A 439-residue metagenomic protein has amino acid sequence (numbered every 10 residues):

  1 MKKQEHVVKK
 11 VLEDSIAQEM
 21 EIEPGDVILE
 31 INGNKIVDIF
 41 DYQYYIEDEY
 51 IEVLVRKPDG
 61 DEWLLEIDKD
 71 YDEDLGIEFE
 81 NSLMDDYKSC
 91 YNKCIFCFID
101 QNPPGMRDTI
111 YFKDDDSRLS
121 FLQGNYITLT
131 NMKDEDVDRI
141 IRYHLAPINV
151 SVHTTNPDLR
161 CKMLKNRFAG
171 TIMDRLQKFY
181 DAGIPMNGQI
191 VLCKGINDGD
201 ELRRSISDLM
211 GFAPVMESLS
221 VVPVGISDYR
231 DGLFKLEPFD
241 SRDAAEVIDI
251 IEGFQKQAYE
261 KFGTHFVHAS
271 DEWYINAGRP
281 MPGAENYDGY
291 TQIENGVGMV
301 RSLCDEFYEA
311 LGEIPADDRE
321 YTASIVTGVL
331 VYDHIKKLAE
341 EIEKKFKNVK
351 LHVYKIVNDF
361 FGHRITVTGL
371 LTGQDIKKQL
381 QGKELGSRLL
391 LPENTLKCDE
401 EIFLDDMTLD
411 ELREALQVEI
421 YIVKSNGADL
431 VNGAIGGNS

Functional and structural regions predicted by a protein language model:
M1-L12: PDZ/PDZ-like groove recognition
V7, G278-S439: Radical SAM enzyme core and accessory elements
A17, G25-I28, V53, C97: Terminal peptide-recognition signature
E19-V37: Conserved PDZ fold ligand-binding element
K35-Y42, D61-L64: Short, Lys/Arg- and Gly-enriched loop/turn segments at beta-strand edges
D61-E62, K69-V215, G225-F254: Conserved Radical SAM active-site core
P147-N149, P185-N187, S218-S220, F266-H268 (+1 more regions): Structural preference for beta-strand elements that scaffold enzyme active sites
I196, M216-R242, K261-E285, N358-H363: Flexible glycine/acidic-rich beta-alpha junction loops that bind and position SAM and/or redox cofactors in anaerobic
